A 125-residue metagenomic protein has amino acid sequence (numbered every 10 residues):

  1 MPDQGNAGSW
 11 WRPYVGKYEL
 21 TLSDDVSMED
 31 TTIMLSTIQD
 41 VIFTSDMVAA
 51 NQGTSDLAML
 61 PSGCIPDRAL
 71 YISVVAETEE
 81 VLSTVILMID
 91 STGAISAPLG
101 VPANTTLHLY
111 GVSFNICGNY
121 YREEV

Functional and structural regions predicted by a protein language model:
M1-E29, A103-T106, Y110-V125: Glycine-rich, low-complexity segments
M1-P2, I42-S45: Short, surface-exposed terminal/edge motifs of secreted or surface/virion proteins that either
N6-I38, M47-G63: Surface-exposed ligand/attachment interfaces on beta-rich extracellular proteins
M34-F43, M88-I95: Short, solvent-exposed coil/turn segments at beta-strand boundaries
S45-D46, L99: Pocket-edge structural micro-motifs
N51-S83: Terminal beta-strand-rich extracellular "head" domains that mediate receptor/glycan or other ligand binding
L70-V125: Helix-rich interaction surfaces within compact, conserved domain-sized segments that mediate assembly or partner
